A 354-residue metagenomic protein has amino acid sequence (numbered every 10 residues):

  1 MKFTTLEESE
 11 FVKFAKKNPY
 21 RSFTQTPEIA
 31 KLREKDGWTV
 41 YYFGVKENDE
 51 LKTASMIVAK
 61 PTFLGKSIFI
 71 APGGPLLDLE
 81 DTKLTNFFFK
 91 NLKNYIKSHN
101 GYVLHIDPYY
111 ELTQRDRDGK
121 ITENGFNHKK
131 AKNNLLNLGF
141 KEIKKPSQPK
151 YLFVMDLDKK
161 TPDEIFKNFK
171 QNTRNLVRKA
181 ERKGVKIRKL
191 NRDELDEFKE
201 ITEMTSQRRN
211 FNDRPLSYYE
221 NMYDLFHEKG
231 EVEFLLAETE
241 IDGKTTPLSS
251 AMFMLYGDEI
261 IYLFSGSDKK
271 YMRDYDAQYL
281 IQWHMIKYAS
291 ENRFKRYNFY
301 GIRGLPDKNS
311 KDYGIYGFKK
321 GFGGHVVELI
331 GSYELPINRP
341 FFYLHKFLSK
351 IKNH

Functional and structural regions predicted by a protein language model:
K2-N48, K52-G65, Y110-T113, D118 (+2 more regions): A conserved beta-strand-loop-helix scaffold within acyl/acetyltransferase catalytic domains
E8, N18, L32, E111 (+3 more regions): Active-site/acyl-donor-binding loops of N-acyltransferases
I70-P72: Catalytic phosphate/metal-binding cores of nucleic-acid and nucleotide-processing enzymes, i.e., regions that mediate
P75-L138: A gly/proline- and charged-residue-enriched helix-loop-helix capping module
D81-T85, I121, G125, F166 (+4 more regions): Flexible, glycine- and charge-enriched loops at secondary-structure boundaries
F87-N94, M222-N338: Aromatic (often tryptophan-rich) hydrophobic motifs at membrane interfaces
Y102-D107, K186-L190, R296-F299: A structural signal for short, well-ordered beta-strand segments and their strand-loop junctions that often border
